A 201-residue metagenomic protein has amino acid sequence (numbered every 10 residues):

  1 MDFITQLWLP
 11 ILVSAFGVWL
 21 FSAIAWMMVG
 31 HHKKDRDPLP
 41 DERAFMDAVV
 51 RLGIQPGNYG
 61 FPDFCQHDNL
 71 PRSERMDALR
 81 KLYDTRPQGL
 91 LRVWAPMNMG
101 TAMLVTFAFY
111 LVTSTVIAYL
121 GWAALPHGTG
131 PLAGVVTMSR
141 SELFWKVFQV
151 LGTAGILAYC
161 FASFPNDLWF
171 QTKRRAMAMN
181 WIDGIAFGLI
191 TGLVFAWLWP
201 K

Functional and structural regions predicted by a protein language model:
M1-K201: Juxtamembrane/disordered regions of integral membrane proteins
